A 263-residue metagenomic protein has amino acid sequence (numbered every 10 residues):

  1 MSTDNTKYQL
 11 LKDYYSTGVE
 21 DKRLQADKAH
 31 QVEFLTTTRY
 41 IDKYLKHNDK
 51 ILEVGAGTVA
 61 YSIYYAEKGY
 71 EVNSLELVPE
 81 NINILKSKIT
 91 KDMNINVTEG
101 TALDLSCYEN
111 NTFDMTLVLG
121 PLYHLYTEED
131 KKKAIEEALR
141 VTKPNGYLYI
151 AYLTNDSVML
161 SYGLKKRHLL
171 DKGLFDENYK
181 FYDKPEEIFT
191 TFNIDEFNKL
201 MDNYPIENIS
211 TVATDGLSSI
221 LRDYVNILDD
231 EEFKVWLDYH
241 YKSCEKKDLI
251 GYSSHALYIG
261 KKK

Functional and structural regions predicted by a protein language model:
M1-H47, A60: Conserved class I S-adenosyl-L-methionine
N48-G57: Conserved class I S-adenosyl-L-methionine
V59-D104: Class I SAM-dependent methyltransferase SAM/SAH-binding core
S106-T116: A short acidic, Gly/Pro-enriched loop at the edge of an enzyme's catalytic core that lines a small-molecule cofactor
K132-P144: A short glycine-rich, Lys/Arg-flanked "PGG" loop and its adjoining helix->strand segment in the class I
L148-F175: Conserved class I S-adenosyl-L-methionine
I188-P205, T211: Short alpha-helix
I209-K263: A C-terminal cap/extension of S-adenosyl-L-methionine-dependent methyltransferases that defines the acceptor-substrate
